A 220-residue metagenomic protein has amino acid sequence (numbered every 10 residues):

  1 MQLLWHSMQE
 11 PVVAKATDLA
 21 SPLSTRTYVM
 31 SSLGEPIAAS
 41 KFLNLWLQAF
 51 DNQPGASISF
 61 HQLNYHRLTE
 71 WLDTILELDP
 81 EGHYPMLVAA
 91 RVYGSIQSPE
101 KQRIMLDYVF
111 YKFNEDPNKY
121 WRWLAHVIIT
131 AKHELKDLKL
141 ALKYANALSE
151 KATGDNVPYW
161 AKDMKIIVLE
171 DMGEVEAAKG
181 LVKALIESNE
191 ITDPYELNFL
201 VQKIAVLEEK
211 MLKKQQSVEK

Functional and structural regions predicted by a protein language model:
M1-D79, K183, V201, E209-K220: N-terminal alpha-helical interaction modules that lie
T27-P36, S57, D73-D79, F110-Y120 (+2 more regions): Flexible helix-coil transition and linker loops at the boundaries of alpha-helical arrays
N52, L68, S98-P99, M164: Conserved N-terminal glycine/acidic-rich loop preference
S57, H61-N64, E77-L78, S95-S98 (+2 more regions): Alpha-helix C-terminal capping/termination sites
H66, L72, K101-N114, D137-K151 (+2 more regions): Alpha-helical repeat scaffolds
M86-D163: Alpha-helical adaptor scaffolds
Y93, W121-K132, P158-D171, P194-K213: TPR/TPR-like alpha-solenoid helical repeat scaffolds
